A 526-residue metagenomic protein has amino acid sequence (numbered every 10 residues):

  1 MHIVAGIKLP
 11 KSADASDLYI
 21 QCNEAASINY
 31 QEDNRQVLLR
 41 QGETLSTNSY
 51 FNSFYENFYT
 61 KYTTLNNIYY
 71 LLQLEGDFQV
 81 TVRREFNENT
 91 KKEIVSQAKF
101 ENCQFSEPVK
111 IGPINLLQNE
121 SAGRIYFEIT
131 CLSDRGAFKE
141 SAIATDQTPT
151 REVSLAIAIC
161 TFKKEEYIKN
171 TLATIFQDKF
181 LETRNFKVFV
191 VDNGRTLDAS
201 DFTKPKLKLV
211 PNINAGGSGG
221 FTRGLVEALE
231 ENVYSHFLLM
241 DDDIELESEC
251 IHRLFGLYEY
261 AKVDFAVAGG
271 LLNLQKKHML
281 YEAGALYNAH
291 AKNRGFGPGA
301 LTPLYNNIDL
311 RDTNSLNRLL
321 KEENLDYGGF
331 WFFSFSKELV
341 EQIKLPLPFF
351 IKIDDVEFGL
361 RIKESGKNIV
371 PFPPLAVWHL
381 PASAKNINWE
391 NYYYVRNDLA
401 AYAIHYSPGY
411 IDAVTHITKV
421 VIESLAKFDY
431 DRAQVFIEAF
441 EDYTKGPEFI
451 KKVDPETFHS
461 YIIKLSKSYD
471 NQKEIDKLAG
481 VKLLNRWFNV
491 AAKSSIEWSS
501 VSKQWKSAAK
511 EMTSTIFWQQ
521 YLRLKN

Functional and structural regions predicted by a protein language model:
M1-R124, R396-N526: Terminal low-complexity segments of carbohydrate-biosynthetic enzymes
K164-K179: Short, well-formed alpha-helical segments that are part of the catalytic scaffolds of diverse glycosyltransferases
I175-V210: Acidic donor-binding segment of Leloir-type glycosyltransferases
F202-G219, E227: Conserved donor nucleotide-binding strand/loop of the catalytic core
N232-E245: Short beta-strand-to-loop acidic/aromatic patch adjacent to the donor-nucleotide binding site
E249-G299: Conserved donor NDP-sugar-binding/catalytic core segment of glycosyltransferases
P298-F332: A recurrent flexible, glycine/aromatic-enriched loop bordering the glycosyltransferase active site that acts as
N324-F332, K337, E341-L360, G366-F372: Donor nucleotide-sugar recognition loop
